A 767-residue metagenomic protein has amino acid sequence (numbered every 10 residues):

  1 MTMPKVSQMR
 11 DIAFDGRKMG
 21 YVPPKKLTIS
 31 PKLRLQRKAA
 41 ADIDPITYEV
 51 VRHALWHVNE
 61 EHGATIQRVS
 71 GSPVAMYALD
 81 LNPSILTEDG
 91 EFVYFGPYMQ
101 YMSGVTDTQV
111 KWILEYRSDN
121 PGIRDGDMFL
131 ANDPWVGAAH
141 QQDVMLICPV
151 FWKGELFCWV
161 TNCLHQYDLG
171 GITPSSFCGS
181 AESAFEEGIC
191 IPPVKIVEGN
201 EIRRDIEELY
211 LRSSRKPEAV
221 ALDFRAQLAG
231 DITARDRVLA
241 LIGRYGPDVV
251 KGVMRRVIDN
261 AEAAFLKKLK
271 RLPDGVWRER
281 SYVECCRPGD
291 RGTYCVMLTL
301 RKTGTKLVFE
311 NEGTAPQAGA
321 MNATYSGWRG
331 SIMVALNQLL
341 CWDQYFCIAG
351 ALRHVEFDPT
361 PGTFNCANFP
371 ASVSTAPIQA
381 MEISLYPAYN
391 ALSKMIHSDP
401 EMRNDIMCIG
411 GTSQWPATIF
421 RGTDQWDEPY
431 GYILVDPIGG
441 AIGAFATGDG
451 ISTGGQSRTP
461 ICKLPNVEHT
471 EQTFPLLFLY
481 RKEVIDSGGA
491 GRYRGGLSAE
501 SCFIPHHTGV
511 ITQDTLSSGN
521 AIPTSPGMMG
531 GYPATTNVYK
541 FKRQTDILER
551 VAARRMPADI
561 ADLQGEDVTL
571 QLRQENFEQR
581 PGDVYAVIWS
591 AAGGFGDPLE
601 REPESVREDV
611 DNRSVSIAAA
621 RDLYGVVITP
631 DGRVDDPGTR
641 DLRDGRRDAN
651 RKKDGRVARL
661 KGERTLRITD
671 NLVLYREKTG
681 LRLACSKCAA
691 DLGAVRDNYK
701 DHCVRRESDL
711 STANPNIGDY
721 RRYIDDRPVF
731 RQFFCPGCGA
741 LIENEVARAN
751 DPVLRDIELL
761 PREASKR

Functional and structural regions predicted by a protein language model:
T2-D125, D133-W152, L156-G655: Glycine/proline-enriched, intrinsically flexible loops and inter-domain linkers
M128: Glycine-rich phosphate-binding loop of nucleotide-binding enzymes
T360, A417, I757-K766: Eukaryote-specific, cytoplasm-facing alpha-helical/coiled-coil scaffolding segments in long proteins
L660-G680, S711-R722: Short Cys/His-rich Zn2+-coordinating modules
K678, R682-A713, V746-I757, P761: Extended intrinsically disordered, low-complexity coil regions enriched in Ser, Thr, Gly, Ala and often Pro
T679-G680, R727-F730: Flanking scaffold residues of small Cys/His-coordinated metal-binding clusters
D691, C738-L741: Cys/His-rich metal-chelating microdomains
